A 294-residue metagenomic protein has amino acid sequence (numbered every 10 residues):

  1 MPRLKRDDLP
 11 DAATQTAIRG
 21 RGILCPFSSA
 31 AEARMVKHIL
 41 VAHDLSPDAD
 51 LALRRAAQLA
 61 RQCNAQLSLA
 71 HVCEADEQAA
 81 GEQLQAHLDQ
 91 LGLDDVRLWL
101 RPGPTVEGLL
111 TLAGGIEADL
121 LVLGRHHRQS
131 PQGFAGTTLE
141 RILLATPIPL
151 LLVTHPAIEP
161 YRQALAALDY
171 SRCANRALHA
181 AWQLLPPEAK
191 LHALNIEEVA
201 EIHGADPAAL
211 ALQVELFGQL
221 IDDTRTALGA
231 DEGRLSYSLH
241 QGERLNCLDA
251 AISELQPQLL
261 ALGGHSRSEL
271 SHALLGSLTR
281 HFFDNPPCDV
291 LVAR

Functional and structural regions predicted by a protein language model:
L4-D8, T16-S28, E32, G108-I158 (+1 more regions): Gly/Ser-rich helix-loop-strand patches that form or flank binding pockets for ribonucleotide-derived cofactors
A30-A79, Q163-V214, D222-R234: Small/aliphatic-rich secondary-structure junction motif
A57, Q85, E140, H179 (+3 more regions): Active-site phosphate/pyrophosphate- and oxyanion-stabilizing loops and adjacent acidic/basic residues in soluble
S68-A70, R97-R101, L151, L194 (+2 more regions): General small-molecule cofactor/ligand-binding pocket signal
L88-D94, A227-E232: Short helix-capping segments at alpha-helix termini
L100-G108, L239-N246: Charged docking surfaces used in two-component/phosphorelay signaling
G133-F134, A177, I202-D206, C247-A250 (+1 more regions): Short, well-ordered secondary-structure micro-motifs
L210-L262: Glycine/small-residue-rich hydrophobic helix-like segments
